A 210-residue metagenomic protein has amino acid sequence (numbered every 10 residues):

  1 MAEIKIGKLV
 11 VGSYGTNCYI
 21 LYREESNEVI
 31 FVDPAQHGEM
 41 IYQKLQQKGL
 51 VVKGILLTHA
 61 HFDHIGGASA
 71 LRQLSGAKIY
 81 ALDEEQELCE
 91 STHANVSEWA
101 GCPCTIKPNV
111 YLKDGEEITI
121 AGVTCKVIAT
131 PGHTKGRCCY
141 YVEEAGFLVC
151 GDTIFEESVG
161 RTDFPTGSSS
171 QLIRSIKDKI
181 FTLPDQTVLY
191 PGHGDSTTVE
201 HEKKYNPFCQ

Functional and structural regions predicted by a protein language model:
A2-K48, C139-G151: Conserved beta-strand hairpin/beta-sheet module of binuclear metal-dependent hydrolase folds, prominently
G7-V10, Y22, K113, T119 (+2 more regions): Residue-level detector of conserved, well-ordered beta-strand and adjacent loop positions that form binding/recognition
S13-Y14, P103-T105, N109-Y111, P131-T134 (+1 more regions): Short solvent-exposed loop/turn micro-motifs enriched in small/polar/acidic residues
Y19, V110, G115-E116, C138 (+1 more regions): Residue-level detector of beta-strand structural context in well-folded domains
E25-S26, Q36, F62, G136 (+2 more regions): Short, glycine/acidic-enriched loop or turn micro-motifs at the edges of active sites
S26, Q36-I120, T124, K204-F208: Active-site HxH/HxHxD metal-binding segment of metal-dependent hydrolases
F31-V32, K53-A60, I79-L82, A129-G132 (+2 more regions): Active-site neighborhood of phospho(di)ester-bond hydrolases with catalytic His/Asp-centered motifs
N95-V96, T124-Q210: Metallo-beta-lactamase
